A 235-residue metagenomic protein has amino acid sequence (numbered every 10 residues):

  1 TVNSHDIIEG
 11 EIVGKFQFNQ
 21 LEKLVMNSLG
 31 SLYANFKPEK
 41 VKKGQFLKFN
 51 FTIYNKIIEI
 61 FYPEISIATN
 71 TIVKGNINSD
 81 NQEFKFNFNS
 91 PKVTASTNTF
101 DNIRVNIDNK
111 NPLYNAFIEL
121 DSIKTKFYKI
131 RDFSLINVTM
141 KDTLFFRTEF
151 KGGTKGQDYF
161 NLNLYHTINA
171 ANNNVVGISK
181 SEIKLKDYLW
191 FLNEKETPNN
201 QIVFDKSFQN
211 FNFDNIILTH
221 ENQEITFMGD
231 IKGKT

Functional and structural regions predicted by a protein language model:
T1-T235: Interface amphipathic segments
